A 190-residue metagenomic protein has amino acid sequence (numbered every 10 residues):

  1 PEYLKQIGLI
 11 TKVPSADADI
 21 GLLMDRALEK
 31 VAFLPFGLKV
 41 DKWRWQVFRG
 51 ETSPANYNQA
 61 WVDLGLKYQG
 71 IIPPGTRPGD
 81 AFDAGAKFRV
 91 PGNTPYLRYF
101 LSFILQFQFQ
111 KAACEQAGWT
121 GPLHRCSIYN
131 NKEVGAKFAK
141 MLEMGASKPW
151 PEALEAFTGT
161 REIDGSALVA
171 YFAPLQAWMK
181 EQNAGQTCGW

Functional and structural regions predicted by a protein language model:
P1-W190: Cation-handling catalytic/transport regions enriched in His/Asp/Glu
